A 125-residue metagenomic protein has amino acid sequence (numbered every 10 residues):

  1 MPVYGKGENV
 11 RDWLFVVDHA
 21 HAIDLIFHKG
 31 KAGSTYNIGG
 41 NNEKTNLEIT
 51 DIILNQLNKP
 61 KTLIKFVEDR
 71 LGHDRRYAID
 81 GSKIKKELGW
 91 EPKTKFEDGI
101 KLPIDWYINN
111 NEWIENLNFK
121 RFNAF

Functional and structural regions predicted by a protein language model:
M1-F125: C-terminal substrate-binding subdomain of Rossmann-fold SDR/epimerase-dehydratase oxidoreductases
